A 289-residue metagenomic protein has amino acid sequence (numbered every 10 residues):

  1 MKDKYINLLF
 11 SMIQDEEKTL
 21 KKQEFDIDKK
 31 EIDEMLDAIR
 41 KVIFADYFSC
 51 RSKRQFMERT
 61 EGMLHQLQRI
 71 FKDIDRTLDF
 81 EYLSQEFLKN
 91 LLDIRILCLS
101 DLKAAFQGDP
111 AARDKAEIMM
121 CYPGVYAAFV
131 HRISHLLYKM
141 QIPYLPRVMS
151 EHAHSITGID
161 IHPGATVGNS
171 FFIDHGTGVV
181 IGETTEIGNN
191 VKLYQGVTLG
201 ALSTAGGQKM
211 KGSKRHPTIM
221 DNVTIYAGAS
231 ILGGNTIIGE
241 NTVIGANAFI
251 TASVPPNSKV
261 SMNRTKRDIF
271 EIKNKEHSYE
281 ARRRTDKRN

Functional and structural regions predicted by a protein language model:
M1-V148, K275-N289: Terminal amphipathic alpha-helical/low-complexity segments used for targeting or macromolecular assembly
F56, K115, S150, T166 (+6 more regions): Flexible domain-boundary/linker segments
K139-N169: Short, conserved active-site entrance elements at the starts or edges of catalytic domains
T157, H162-P163, G168-N169, D174-E183 (+11 more regions): Left-handed beta-helix
Q208-R215: Regulatory activation segment
P255-N289: Short hairpin/turn module used for nucleic-acid contact or packing/dimerization
